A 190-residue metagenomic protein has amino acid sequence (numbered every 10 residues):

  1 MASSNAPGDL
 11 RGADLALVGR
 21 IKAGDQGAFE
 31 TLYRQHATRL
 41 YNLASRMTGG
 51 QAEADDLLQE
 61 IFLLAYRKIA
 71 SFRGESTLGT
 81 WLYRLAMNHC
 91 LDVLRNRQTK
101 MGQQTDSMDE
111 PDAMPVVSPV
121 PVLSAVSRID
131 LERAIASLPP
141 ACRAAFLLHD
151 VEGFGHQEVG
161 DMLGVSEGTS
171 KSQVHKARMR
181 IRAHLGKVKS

Functional and structural regions predicted by a protein language model:
A2-N5, L10-R11, K100-S124: Internal acidic/polar
S3-N5, R20-T31, Y41-E60, E167 (+1 more regions): Short, charged helix-capping/linker segments at alpha-helix termini
K22-A23, M47-Q51, E60-T77, N96-Q98: Sigma70-family region 2
Q35-T38, R46-G49, L147-F154: Short helix-capping/turn signature of helix-turn-helix
N42, D56-L63, S76-N88: Structural recognition of an alpha-helix C-terminal capping motif at a helix-to-coil junction
A70-G74, R84-T105: Arg/Lys-rich amphipathic alpha helix in sigma70-family domain 2
R73, R95-Q98, L138, R143 (+1 more regions): Short, Lys/Arg-enriched C-terminal cap helix and immediately downstream tail that follows
A136-A144, L148-T169: Helix-turn-helix DNA-binding module
